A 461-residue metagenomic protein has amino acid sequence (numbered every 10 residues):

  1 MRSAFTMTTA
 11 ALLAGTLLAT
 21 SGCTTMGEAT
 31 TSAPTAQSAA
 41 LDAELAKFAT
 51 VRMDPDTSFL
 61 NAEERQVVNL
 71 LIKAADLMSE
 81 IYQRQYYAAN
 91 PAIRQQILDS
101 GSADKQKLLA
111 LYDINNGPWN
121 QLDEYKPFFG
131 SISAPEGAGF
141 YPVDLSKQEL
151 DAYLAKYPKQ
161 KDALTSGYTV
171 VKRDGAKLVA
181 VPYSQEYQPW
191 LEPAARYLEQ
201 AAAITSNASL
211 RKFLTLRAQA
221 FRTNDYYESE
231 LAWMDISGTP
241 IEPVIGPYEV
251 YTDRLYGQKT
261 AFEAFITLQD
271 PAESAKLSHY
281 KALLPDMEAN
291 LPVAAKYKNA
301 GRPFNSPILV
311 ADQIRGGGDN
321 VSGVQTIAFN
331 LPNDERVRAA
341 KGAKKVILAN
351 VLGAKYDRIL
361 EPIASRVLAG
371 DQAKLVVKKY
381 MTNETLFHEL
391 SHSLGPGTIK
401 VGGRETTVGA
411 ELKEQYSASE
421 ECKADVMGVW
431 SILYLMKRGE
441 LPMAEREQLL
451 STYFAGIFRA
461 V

Functional and structural regions predicted by a protein language model:
M1-A10: Bacterial N-terminal signal peptides that target proteins for export
P34-T205, S209-F213: N-terminal helix-rich structural modules
N61, N383-G397, A424, V429: Active-site recognition of the HExxH zinc-binding catalytic motif
Y183-V377: Contiguous, non-catalytic segments that form substrate-binding/exosite surfaces or channel walls
N207, S417-Y434: An active-site-proximal "capping" alpha-helix that borders the catalytic cofactor pocket
P396-C422: Post-HEXXH active-site segment of zinc metalloproteases
V429-V461: Long, well-structured alpha-helical subdomains associated with metal-dependent extracellular/ecto-lumenal hydrolases
